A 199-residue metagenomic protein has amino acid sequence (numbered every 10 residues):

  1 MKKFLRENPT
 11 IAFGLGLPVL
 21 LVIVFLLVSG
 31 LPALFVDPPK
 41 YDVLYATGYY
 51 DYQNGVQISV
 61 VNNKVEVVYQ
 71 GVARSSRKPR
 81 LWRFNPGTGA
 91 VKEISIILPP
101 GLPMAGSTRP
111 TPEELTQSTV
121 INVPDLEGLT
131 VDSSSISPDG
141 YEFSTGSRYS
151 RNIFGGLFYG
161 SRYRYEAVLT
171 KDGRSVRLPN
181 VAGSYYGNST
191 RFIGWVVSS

Functional and structural regions predicted by a protein language model:
K2-S199: Sequence signature of WD/YWTD-type beta-propeller architectures
